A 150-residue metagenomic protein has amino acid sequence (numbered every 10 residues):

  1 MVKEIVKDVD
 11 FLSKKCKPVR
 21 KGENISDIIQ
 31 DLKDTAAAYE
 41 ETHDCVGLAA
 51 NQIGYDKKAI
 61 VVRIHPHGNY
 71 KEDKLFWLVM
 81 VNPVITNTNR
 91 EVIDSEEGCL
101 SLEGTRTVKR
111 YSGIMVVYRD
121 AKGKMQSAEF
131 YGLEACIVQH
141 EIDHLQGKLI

Functional and structural regions predicted by a protein language model:
M1-I150: Positively charged
